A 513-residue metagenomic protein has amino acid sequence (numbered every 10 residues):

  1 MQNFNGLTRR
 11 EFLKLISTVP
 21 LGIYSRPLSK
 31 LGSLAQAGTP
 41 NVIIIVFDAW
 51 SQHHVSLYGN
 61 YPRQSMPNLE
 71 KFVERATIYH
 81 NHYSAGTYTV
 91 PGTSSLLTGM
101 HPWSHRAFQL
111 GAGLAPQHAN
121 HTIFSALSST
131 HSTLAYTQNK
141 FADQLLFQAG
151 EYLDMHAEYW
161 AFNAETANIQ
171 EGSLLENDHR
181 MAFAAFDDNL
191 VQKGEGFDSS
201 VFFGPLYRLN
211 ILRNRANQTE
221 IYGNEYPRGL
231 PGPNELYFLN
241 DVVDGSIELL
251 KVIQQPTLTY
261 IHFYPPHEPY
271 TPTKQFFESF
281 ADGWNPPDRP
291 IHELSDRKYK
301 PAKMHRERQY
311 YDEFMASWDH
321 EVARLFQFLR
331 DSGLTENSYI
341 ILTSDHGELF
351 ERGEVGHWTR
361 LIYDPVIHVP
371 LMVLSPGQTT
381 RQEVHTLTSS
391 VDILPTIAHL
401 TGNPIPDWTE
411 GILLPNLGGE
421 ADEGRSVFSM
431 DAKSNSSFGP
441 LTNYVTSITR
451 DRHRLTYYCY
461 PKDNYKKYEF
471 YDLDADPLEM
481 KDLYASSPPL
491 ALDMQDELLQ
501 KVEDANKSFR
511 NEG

Functional and structural regions predicted by a protein language model:
Q2-G513: Catalytic domains that recognize anionic headgroups
